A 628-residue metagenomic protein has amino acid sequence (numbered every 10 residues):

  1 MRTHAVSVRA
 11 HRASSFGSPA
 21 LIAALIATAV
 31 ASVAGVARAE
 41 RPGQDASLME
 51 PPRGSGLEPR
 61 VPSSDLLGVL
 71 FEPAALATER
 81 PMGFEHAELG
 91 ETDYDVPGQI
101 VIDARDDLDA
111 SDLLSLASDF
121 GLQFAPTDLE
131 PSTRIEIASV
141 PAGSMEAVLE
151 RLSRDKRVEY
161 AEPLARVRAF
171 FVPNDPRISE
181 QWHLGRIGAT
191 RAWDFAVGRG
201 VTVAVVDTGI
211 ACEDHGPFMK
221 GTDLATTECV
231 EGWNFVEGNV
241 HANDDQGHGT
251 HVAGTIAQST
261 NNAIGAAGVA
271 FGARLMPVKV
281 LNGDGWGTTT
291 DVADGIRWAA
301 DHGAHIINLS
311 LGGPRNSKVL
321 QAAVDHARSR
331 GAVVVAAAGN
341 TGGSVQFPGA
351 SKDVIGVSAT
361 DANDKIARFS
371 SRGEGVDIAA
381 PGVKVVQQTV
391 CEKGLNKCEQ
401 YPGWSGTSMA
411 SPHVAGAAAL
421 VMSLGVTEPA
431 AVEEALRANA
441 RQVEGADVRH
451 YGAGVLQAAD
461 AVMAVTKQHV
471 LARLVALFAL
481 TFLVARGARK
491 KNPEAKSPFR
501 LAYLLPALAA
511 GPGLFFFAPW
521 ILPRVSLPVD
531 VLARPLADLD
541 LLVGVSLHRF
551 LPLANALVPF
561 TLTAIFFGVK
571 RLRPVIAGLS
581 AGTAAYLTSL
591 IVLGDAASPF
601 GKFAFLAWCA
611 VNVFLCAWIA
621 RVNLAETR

Functional and structural regions predicted by a protein language model:
M1-S15: N-terminal secretory signal peptides that target proteins for export/translocation
A20-A31: Bacterial N-terminal signal peptides
G35-N174: Primarily auto-inhibitory N-terminal propeptides
V158, E180-M276, L281-G287, D294-H302 (+4 more regions): Active-site core segment of subtilase-fold serine proteases
W193, R199, S259, P277-D353 (+7 more regions): Substrate-binding/access-modulating region of protease and related hydrolase catalytic domains
A253-I256, M276-N282, H305, R368 (+1 more regions): Hydrolase catalytic cores
A304-L309, K318-V319, A323, R330 (+4 more regions): C-terminal subdomain of the subtilisin-like protease fold in secreted/lumenal serine endopeptidases
Q468-R628: Extended non-globular C-terminal regions
